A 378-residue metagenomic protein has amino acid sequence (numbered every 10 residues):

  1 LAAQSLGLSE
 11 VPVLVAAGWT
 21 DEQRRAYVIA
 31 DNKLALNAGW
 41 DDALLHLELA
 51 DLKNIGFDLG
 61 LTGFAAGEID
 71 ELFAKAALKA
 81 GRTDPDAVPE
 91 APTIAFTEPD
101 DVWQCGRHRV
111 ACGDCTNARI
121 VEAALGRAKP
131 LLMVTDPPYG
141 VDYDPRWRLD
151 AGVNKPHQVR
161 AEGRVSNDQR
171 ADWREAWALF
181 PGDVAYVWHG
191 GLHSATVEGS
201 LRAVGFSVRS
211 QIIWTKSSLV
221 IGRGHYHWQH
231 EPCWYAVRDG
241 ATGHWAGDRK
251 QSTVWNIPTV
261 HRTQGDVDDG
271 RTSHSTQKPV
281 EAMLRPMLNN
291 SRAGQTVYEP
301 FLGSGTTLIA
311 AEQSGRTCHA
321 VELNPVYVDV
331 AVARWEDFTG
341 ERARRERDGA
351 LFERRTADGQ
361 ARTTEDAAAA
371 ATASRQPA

Functional and structural regions predicted by a protein language model:
L1-V328, A378: Core catalytic lobe of class I
F96-A123, V332-A378: S-adenosyl-L-methionine
